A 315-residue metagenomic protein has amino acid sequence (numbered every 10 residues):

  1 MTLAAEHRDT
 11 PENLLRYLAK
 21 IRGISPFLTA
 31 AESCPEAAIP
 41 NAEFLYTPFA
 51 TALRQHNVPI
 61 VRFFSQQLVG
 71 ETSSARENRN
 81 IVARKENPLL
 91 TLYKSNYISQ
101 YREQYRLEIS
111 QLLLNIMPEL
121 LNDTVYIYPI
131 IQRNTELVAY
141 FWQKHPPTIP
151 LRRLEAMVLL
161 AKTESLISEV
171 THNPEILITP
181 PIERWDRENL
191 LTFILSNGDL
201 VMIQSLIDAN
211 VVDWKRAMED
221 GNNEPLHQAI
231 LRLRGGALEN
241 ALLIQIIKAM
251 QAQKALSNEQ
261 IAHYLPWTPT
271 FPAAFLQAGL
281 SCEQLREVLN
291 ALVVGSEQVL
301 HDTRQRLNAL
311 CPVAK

Functional and structural regions predicted by a protein language model:
M1-I39, I60, E169: N-terminal segments that cap or nucleate solenoid repeat domains
M1-L3, P11-R16, P40-T51, S74-Y97 (+5 more regions): Ankyrin-repeat boundary/"N-cap" motif
L3, L307-K315: Non-Sec secretion/translocation targeting segments of pathogen effectors
N13-L14, P26, P59-I60, Y105-I109 (+7 more regions): Conserved ankyrin/ankyrin-like repeat signature
L18, N96-R106, I194, L233-L243: Short coil/turn connectors between adjacent alpha-helices in alpha-solenoid helical repeat scaffolds
I21, T29-A38, F63-S73, Q111-L120 (+4 more regions): Ankyrin repeat domain, specifically the short helix-to-loop turn at the C-terminus of the second helix of each repeat
R22, H56, Y105, R133 (+3 more regions): Ankyrin-repeat intra-repeat helix-capping/turn positions
A255, V293-L300: Charged, low-complexity interaction regions
